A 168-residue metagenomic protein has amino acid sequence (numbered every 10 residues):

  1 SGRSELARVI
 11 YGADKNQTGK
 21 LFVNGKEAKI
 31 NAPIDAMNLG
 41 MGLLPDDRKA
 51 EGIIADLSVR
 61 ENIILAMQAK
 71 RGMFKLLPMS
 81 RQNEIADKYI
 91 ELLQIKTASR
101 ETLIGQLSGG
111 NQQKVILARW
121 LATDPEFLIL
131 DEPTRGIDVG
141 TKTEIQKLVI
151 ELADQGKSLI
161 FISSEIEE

Functional and structural regions predicted by a protein language model:
S1-E168: Glycine-rich phosphate-binding loops of nucleotide-dependent enzymes
